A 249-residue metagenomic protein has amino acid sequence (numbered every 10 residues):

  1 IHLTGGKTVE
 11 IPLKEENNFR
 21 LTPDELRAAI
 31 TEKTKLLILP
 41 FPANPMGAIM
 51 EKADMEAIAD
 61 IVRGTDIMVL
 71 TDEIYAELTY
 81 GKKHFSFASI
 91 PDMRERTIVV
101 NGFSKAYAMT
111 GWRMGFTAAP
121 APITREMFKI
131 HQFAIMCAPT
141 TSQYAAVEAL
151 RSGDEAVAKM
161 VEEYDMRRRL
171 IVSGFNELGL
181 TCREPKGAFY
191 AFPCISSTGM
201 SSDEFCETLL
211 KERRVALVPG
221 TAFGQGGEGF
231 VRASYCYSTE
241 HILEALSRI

Functional and structural regions predicted by a protein language model:
I1-I249: PLP-dependent class I/II
